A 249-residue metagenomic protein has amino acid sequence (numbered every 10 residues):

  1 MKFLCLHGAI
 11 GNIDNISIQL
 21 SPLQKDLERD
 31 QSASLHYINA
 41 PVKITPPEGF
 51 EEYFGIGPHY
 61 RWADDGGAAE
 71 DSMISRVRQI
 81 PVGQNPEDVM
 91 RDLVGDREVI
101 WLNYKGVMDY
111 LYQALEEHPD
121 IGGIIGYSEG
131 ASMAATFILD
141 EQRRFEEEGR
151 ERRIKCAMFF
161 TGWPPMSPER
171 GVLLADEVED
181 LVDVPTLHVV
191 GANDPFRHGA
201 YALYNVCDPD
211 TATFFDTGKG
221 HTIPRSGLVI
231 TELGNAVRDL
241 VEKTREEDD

Functional and structural regions predicted by a protein language model:
M1-D120: Serine-hydrolase catalytic machinery in alpha/beta-hydrolase-like enzymes
I18-S21, G171-L174, F196-N205: Short alpha-helix in the alpha/beta-hydrolase fold that links the catalytic acid
A40-K43, A157-M166, K219: Active-site nucleophile loop of the alpha/beta-hydrolase fold
G123, E146-W163: A conserved short beta-strand
I125-A134: Gly/Ala-rich beta-loop-alpha elbow adjacent to hydrolase catalytic centers
P165-S167, V190-H198, G220-T222: Acidic catalytic loop of the alpha/beta-hydrolase fold
L181-V182, T186-V190: Short beta-strand/loop motif that positions the catalytic acidic residue of the alpha/beta-hydrolase fold
T211-D249: C-terminal catalytic histidine-bearing segment of alpha/beta-hydrolase fold enzymes
